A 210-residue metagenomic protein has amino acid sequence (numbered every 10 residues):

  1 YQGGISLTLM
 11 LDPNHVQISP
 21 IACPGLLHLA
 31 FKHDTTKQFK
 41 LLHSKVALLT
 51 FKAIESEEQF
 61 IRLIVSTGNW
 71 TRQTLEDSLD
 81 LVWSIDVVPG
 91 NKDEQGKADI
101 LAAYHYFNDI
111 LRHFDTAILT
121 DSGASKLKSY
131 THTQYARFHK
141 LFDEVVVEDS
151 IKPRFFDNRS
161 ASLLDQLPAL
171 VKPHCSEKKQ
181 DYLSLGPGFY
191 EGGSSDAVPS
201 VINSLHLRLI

Functional and structural regions predicted by a protein language model:
Y1-I210: PLD/PLD-like phosphodiesterase catalytic module centered on the HKD motif
